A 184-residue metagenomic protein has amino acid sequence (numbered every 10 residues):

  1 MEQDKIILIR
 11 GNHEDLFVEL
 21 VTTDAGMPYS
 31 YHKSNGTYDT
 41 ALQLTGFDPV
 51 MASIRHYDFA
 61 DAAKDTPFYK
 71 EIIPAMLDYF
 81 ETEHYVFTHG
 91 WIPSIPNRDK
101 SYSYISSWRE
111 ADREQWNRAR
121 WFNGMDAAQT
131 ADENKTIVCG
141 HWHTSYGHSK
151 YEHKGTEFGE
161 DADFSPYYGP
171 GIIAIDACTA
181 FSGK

Functional and structural regions predicted by a protein language model:
E2-D78: Active-site neighborhood of divalent metal-dependent phosphoester bond hydrolases
L42, D48-I173, T179-G183: Acidic, His/Gly-enriched loop-helix segments that form or flank divalent-metal centers in metallo-dependent hydrolases
